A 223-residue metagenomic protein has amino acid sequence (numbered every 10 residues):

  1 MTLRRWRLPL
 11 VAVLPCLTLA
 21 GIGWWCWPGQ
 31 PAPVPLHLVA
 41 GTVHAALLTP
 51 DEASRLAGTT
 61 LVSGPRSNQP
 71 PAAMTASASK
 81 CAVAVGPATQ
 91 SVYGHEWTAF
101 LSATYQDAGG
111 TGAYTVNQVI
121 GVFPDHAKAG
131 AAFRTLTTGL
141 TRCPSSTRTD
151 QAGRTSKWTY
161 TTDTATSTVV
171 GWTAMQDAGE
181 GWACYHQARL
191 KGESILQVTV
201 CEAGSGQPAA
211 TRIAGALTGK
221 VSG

Functional and structural regions predicted by a protein language model:
T2-P33: Hydrophobic single-pass membrane-targeting/anchoring helices
C26-Y105, G223: N-terminal "mature-domain start" segment
N68, T137-W182: Short Gly/Thr-rich strand-loop-strand
L101-A131: A short acidic-to-branched-hydrophobic micro-motif
L101-D107, A183-L190: Short, surface-exposed beta-strand/loop micro-motifs that present aromatic residues
Y114-N117, E180-H186: Short, surface-exposed coil-to-beta transition loops
V116-V119, R189, E193-E202: Short, well-ordered beta-strand elements
Q197-G223: Surface-exposed amphipathic alpha-helical segments
